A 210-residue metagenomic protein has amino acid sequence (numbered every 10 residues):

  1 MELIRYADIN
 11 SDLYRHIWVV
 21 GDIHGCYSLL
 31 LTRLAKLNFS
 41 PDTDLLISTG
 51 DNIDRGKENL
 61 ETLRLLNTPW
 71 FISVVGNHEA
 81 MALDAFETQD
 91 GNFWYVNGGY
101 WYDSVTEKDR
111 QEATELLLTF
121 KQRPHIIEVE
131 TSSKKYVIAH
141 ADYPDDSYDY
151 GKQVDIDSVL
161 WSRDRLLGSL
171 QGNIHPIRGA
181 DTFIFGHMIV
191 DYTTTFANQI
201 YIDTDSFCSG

Functional and structural regions predicted by a protein language model:
M1-Y14: Acidic, histidine-bearing metal-coordination/catalytic regions of metal-dependent phosphoesterases
S11-W18, E128-V137, F196: Beta-strand-turn-beta hairpins that frame and shape the catalytic cleft of phosphate-ester-processing enzymes
H16-V20, G25-W94: Core catalytic region of metal-dependent phosphoesterases/phosphodiesterases, especially metallo-beta-lactamase-like
V20, S40, D109, S169 (+1 more regions): Catalytic phosphate/metal-binding cores of nucleic-acid and nucleotide-processing enzymes, i.e., regions that mediate
V20-G21, L46-G50, S73-N77, A139 (+2 more regions): Active-site neighborhood of phospho(di)ester-bond hydrolases with catalytic His/Asp-centered motifs
N59-V129, S133-K135, V159-S169: Active-site neighborhood of divalent metal-dependent phosphoester bond hydrolases
G91-F93, Y143-I177: Active-site-proximal segments of metal-dependent phosphoesterases and phosphodiesterases across multiple
L160-G210: Conserved beta-sheet core of the metallophosphoesterase superfamily
